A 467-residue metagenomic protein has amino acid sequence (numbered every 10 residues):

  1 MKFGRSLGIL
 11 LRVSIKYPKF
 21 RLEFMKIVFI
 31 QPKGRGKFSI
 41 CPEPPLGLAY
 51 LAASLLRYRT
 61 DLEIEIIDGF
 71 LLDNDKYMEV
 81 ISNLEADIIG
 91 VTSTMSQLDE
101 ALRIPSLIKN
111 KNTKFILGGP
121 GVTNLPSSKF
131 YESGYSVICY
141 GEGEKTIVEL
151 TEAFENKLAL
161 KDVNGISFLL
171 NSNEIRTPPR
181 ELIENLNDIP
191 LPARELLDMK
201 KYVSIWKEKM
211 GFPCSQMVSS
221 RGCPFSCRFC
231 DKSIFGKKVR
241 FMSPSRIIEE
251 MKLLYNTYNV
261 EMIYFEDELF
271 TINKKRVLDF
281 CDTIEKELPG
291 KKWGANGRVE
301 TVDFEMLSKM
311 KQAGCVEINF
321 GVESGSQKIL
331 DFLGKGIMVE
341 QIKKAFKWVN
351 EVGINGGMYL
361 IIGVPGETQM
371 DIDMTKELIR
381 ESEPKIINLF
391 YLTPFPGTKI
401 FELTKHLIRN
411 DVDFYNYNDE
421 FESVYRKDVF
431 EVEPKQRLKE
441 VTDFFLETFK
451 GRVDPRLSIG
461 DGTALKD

Functional and structural regions predicted by a protein language model:
L11-F24: Short, Lys/Arg-enriched N-terminal segments with co-localized hydrophobic residues within the first ~10-30 amino acids
M25, R35, V163, L169-S219: N-terminal [4Fe-4S]-dependent radical SAM core
I27-K37, S167-L170, I175-R176, N355 (+1 more regions): C-terminal accessory regions of radical SAM enzymes
K37-L48: Glycine- and acidic-residue-enriched helix-capping/strand-helix junction motifs
S54-Y58, E63-N185, Y391, G397: Glycine-rich beta-alpha loop elements in corrinoid/cobalamin-binding modules across cobalamin-dependent enzymes
F70, G121, E266-N273, R298-V299 (+2 more regions): Short, solvent-exposed turn/loop segments enriched in Gly/Ser/Thr/Pro and often Arg
S128-E132, M306, G366-R380: Catalytic cores of alpha/beta
P192-I362, E377: Radical SAM [4Fe-4S] cluster-binding motif and immediate context
